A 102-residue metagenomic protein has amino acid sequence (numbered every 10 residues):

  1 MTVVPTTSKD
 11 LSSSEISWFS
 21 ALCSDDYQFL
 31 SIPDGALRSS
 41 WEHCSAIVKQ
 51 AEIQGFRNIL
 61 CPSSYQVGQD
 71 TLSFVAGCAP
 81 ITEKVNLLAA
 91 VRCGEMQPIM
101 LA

Functional and structural regions predicted by a protein language model:
M1-T82: N-terminal beta1-alpha1-beta2 module of alpha/beta enzyme domains
T82-L88: Conserved catalytic cysteine-centered active-site region of acyl-thioester-dependent Claisen-condensing enzymes
L88-E95: Conserved strand-turn element in the central/C-terminal portion of the radical SAM core barrel that lines
E95-A102: Glycine-rich anion/phosphate-binding loops
